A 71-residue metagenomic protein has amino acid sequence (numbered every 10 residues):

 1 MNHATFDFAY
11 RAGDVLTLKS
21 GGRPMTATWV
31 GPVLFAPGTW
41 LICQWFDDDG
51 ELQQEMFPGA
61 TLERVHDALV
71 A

Functional and structural regions predicted by a protein language model:
M1-A12: Mixed-charge, Lys/Arg-rich low-complexity intrinsically disordered regions
R11, V15-T61: Basic/aromatic-rich interaction segments and small domains that mediate binding to polyanionic partners
V65-A71: Long, low-complexity intrinsically disordered regions
